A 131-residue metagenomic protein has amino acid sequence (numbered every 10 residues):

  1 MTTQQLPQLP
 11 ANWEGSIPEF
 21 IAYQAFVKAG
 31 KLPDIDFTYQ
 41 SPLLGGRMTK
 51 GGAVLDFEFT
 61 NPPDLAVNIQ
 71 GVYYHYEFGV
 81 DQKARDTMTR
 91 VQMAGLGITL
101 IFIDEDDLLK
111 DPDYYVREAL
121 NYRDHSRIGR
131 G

Functional and structural regions predicted by a protein language model:
M1-G131: Nucleic-acid endo/exonuclease domains
